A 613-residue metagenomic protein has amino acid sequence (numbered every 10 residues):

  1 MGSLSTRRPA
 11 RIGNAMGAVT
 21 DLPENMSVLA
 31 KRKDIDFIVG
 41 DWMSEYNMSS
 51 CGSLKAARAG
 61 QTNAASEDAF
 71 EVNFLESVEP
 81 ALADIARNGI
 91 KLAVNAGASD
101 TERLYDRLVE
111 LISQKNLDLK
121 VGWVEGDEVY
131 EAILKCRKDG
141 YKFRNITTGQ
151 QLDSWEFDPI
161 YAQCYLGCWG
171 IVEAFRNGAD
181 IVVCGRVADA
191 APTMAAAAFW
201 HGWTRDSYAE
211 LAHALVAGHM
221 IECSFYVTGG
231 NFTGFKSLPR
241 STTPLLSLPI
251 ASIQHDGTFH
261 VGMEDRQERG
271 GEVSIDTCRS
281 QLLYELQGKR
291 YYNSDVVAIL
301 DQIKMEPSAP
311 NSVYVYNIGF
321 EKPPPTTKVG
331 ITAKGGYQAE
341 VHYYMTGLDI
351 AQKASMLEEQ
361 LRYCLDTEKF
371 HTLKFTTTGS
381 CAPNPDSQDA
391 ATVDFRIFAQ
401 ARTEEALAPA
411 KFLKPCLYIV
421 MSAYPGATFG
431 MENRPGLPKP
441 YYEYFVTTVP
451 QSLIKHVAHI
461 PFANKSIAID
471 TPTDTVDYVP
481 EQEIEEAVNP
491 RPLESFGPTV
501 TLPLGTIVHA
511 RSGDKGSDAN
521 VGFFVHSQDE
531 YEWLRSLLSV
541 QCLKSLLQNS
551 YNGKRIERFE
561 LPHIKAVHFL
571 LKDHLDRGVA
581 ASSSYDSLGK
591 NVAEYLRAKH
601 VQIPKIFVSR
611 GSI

Functional and structural regions predicted by a protein language model:
G2-S27: N-terminal amphipathic/basic leader segments beginning at the initiator methionine
A30-K115, L119-F143: Glycine-rich nucleotide/cofactor/substrate-binding loop typically near the N-terminus or early in the first domain
N95-S99, A179-A196, H509-D529: Conserved phosphate/anionic-ligand binding catalytic regions in large, soluble enzymes, centered on
S113-V129, M194-F235, R240-S241, S247 (+3 more regions): Catalytic or ion-translocation cores adjacent to nucleophile or general acid/base/metal-coordination motifs in diverse
V129-C184: An acidic, phosphate/nucleotide-engaging active-site surface
L211-G319: A conserved active-site cap/scaffold subdomain adjacent to cofactor or substrate pockets
N317-L502, H509, K515, N520 (+5 more regions): C-terminal non-catalytic interaction/assembly regions of soluble proteins
G553-I613: Helix-rich interaction surfaces within compact, conserved domain-sized segments that mediate assembly or partner
